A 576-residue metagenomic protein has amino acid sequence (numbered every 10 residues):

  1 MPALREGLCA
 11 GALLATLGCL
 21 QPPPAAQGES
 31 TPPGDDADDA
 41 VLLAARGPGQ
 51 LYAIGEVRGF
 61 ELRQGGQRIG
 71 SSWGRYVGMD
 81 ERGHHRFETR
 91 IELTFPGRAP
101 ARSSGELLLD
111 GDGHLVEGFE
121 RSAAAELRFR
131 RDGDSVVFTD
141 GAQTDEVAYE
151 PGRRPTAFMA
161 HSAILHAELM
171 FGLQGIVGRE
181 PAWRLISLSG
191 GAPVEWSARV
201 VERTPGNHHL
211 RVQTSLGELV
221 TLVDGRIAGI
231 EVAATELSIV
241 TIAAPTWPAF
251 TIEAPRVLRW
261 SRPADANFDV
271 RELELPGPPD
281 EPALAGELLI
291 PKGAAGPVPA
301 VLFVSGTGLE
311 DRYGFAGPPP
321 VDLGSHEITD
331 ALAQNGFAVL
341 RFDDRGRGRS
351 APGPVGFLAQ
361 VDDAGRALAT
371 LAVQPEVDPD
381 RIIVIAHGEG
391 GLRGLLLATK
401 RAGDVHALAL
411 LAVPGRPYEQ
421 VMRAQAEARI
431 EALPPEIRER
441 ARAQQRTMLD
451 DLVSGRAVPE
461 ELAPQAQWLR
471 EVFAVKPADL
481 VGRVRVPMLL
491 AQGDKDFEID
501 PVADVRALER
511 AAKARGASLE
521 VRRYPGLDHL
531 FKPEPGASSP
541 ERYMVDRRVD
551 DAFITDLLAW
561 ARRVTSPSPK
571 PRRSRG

Functional and structural regions predicted by a protein language model:
D36-L42, R46, L51-V57, A124-Q213: Solvent-exposed helix/loop surface patches that form functional interfaces
P255-G296: N-terminal cap/lid segment of alpha/beta-hydrolase-fold proteins
G293-A331: Short, surface-exposed "cap/lid" segments of acyl-processing enzymes
G324, P354-P375: Alpha/beta-hydrolase active-site loop
R401, A407-R483, E498: Accessory cap/linker subdomain of secreted extracellular hydrolases
V484, L490-Q492: Short beta-strand/loop motif that positions the catalytic acidic residue of the alpha/beta-hydrolase fold
F497-D504: Conserved alpha/beta-hydrolase "acid-adjacent" motif
L530, G536-R575: Catalytic active-site module of serine/aspartate enzymes centered on a nucleophile-bearing elbow/loop
